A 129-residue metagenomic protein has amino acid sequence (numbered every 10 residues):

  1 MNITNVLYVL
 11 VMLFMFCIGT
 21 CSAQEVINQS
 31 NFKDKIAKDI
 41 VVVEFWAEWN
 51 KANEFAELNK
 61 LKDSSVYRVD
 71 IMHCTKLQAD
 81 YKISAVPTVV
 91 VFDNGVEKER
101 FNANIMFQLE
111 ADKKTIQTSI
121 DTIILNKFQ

Functional and structural regions predicted by a protein language model:
M1-L10: Bacterial N-terminal signal peptides that target proteins for export
V9-G19: Bacterial N-terminal signal peptides
C21-A37, T115-Q129: N-terminal leader/targeting and pre-domain segments
E25-K62: Local sequence-structure signature of Cys/Sec-based thiol-disulfide redox active-site neighborhoods
D34, D80-Y81: Short amphipathic alpha-helix with an adjacent loop that forms part of the alpha/beta core around
F45-W49, K62-L77: Thiol-based oxidoreductase modules, predominantly thioredoxin-like and allied folds used for disulfide exchange
Y81-D93: Structural micro-motif
V91-Q129: Non-catalytic, surface beta->alpha helical segment in thiol-disulfide oxidoreductase systems
